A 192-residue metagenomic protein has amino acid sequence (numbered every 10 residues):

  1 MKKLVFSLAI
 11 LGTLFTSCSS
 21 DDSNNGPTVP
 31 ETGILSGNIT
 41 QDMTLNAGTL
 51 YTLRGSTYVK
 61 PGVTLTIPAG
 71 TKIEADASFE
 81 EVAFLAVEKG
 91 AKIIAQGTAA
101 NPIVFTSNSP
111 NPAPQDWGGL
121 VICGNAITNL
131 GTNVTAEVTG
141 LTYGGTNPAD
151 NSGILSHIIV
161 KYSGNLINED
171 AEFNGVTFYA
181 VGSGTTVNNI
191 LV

Functional and structural regions predicted by a protein language model:
M1-L4: Positively charged n-region of N-terminal signal peptides that target proteins for export
F6-I10: Hydrophobic alpha-helical targeting segments used for export or membrane insertion
L14-S17: C-terminal motif of bacterial Sec signal peptides marking the signal peptidase cleavage site
S19-V192: Beta-strand/loop edge motif enriched in small/polar residues
